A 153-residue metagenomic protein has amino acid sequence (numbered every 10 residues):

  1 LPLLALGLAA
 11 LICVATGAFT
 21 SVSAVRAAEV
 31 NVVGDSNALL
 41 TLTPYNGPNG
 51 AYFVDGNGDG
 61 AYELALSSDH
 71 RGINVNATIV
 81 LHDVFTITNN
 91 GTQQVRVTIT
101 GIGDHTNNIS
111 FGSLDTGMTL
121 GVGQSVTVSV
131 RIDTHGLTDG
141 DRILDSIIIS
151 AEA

Functional and structural regions predicted by a protein language model:
L1-G56: Short, polar/proline-rich extracytoplasmic segments that appear immediately after membrane translocation
A18, D83-I87, D145-I149: Buried hydrophobic-core signal for structured, non-transmembrane domains
V25-A27, V80-V84, S125-T127: Intrinsic-disorder/low-complexity, polar/charged segments enriched in Ser/Thr/Lys/Arg/Asp/Glu/Gln
V33-D35, T92-N107: Short acidic, flexible loop segments centered on an aromatic residue
D35-N90: Beta-sheet-dominated interaction scaffolds and their linkers
G72-I73, L114-L120: Beta-strand-rich interaction surfaces with strong enrichment in secreted/lumenal proteins
N90-T92, G121-A153: C-terminal, structured domain-capping segment
H105-D115: Short beta-strand and strand-turn-strand segments in soluble, beta-rich domains
